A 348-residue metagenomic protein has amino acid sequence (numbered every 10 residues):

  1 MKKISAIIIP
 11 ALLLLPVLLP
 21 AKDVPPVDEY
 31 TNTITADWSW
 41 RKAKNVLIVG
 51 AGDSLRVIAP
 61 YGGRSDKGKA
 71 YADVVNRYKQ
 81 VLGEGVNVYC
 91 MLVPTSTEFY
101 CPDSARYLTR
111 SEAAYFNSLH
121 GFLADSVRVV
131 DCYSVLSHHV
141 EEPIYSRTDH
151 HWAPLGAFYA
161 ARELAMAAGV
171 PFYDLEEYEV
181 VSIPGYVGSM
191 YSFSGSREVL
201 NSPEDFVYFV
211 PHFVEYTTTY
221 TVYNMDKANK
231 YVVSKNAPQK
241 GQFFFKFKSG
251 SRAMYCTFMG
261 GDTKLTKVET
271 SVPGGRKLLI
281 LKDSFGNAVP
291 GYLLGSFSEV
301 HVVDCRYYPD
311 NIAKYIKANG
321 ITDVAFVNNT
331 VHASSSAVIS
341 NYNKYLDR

Functional and structural regions predicted by a protein language model:
M1-A6, A11-R348: Extracellular glycan-modifying ectodomains
